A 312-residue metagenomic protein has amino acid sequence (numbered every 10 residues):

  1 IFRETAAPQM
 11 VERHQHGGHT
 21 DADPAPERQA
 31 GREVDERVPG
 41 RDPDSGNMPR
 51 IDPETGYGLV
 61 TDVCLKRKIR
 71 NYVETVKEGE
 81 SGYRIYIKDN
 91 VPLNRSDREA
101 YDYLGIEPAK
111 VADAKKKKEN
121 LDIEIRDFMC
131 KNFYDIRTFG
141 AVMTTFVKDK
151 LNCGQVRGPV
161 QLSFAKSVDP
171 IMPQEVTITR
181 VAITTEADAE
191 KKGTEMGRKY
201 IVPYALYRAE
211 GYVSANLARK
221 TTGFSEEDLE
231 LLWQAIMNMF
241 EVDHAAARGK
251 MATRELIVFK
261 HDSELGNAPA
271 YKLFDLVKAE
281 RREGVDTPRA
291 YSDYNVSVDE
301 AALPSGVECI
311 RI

Functional and structural regions predicted by a protein language model:
T5-A7, T20, P24: Short linear motifs in low-complexity or flexible loops
A7-P8, G82: Low-complexity, intrinsically disordered short peptide segments enriched in small/polar/basic residues
M10-H14: Hydrophobic alpha-helical signal/anchor motif
A22, P26-I312: RNA-binding basic/glycine-rich loop and surface signature characteristic of RAMP-family CRISPR effectors
